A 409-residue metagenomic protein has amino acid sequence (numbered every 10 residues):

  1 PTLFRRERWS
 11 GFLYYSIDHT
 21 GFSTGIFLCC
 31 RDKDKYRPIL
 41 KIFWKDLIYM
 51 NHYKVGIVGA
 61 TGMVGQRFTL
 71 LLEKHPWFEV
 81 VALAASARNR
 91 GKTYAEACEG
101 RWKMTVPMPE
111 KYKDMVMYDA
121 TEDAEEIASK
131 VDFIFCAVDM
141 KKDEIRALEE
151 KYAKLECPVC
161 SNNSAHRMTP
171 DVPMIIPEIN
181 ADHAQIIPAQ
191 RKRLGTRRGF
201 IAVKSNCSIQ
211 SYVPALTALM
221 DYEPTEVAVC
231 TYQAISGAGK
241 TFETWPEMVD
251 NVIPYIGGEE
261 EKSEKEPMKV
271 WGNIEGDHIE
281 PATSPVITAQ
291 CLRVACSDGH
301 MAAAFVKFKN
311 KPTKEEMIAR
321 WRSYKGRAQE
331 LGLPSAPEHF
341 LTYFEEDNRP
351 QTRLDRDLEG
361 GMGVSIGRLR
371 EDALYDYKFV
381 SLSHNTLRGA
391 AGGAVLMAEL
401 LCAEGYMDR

Functional and structural regions predicted by a protein language model:
I17, I26, I39-I42, I48: Short hydrophobic transmembrane-like helices used for membrane targeting/insertion
C29-C30: Cysteine-centered motifs
K45-Y255, P285-V286, L358, S365 (+3 more regions): N-terminal Rossmann-like NAD(P) cofactor-binding subdomain of oxidoreductases, focused on the glycine-rich
S236-R409: Charged docking surfaces used in two-component/phosphorelay signaling
